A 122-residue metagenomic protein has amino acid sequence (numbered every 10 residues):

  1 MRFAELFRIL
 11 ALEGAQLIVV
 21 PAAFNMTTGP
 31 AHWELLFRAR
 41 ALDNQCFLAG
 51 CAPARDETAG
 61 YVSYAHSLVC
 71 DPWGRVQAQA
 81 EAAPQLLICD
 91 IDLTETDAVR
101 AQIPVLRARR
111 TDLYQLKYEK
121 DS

Functional and structural regions predicted by a protein language model:
M1-L87: CN hydrolase (nitrilase-like) catalytic-core segments centered on the catalytic cysteine and neighboring Lys/Glu
R8-L12, T96-S122: Cysteine/selenocysteine-centered motifs that mediate thiol-based redox chemistry or coordinate metal-sulfur cofactors
T27-T28, T58, T94-T96, T111: Residue-identity detector for threonine
L36, I91, Y114-K117: Residue-level signal for alpha-helical context at structural boundaries
P84-A101: A short, polar/charged loop-to-alpha-helix boundary motif
